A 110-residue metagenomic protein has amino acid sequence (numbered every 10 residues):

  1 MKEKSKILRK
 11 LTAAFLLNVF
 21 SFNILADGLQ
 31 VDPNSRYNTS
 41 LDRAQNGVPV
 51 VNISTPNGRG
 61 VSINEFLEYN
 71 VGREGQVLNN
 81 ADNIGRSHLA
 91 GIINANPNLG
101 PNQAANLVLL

Functional and structural regions predicted by a protein language model:
K2-S5, N18, F22-L110: Solvent-exposed adhesion/ligand-recognition segments of exported proteins
R9-L16: Sec-dependent signal peptide hydrophobic core
